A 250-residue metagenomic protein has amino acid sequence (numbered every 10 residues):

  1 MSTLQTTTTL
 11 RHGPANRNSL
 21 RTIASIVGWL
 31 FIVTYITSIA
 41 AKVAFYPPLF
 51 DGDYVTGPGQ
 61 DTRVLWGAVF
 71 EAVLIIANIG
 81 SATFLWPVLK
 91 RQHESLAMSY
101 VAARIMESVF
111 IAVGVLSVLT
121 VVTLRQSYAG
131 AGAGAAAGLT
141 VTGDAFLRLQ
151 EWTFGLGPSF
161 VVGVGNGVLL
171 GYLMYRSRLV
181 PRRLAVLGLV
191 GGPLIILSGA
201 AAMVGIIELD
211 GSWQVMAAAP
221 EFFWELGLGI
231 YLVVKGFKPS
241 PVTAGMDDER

Functional and structural regions predicted by a protein language model:
S2-R250: Hydrophobic, aromatic-enriched alpha-helical segments typical of multi-pass transmembrane helices
